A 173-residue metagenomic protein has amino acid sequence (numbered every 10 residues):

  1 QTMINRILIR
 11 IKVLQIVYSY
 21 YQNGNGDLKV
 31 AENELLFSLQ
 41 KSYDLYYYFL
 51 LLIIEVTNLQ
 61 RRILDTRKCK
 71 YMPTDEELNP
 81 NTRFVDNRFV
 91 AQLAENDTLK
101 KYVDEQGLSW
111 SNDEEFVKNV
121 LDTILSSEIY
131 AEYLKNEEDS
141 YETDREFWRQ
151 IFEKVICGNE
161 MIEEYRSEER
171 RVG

Functional and structural regions predicted by a protein language model:
M3-I162: N-terminal, charged low-complexity regulatory/assembly segments
R166-E168: Short, flexible active-site loops
R170-V172: Conserved small/polar residues in nucleotide/adenosyl-binding loops
